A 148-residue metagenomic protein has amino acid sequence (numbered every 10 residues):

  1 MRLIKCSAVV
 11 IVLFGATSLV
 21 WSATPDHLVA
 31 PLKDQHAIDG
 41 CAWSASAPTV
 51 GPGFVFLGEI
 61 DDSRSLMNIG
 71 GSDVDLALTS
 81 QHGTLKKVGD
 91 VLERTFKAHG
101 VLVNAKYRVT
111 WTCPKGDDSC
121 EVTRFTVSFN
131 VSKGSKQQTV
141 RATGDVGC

Functional and structural regions predicted by a protein language model:
M1-A8: Bacterial N-terminal signal peptides that target proteins for export
L3, L19-S22: Long, low-complexity, intrinsically disordered N-terminal extensions of eukaryotic proteins, enriched
V9-V10, V20: Cleavable N-terminal signal peptides
G15-T17: N-terminal signal peptide c-region/cleavage motif recognized by signal peptidases
A23-C148: Cysteine-centric segments in proteins
